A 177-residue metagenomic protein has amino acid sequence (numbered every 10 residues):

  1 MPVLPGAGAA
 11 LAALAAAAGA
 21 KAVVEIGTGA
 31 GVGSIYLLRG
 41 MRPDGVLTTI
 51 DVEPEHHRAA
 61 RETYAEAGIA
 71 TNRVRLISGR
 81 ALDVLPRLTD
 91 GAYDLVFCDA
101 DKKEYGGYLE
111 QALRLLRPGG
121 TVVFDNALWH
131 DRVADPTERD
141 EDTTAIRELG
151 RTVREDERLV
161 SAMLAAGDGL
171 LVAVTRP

Functional and structural regions predicted by a protein language model:
L4-P177: S-adenosylmethionine/decaboxylated-SAM
